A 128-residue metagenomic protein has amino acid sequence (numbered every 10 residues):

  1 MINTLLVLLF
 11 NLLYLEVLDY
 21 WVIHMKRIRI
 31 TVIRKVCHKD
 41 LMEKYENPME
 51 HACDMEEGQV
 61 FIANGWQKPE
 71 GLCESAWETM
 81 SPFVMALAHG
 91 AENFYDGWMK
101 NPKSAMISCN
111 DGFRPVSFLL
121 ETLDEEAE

Functional and structural regions predicted by a protein language model:
M1-V7: Extreme N-terminal basic, low-complexity initiation segments that serve as generic localization/processing leaders
L12-L18: Short hydrophobic targeting helices and cationic amphipathic motifs that mediate membrane/organellar targeting
R27-K35: A short beta-strand micro-motif
C37-E43: Short N-terminal binding/cap micro-motifs at the start of the first secondary-structure element
K44-K68: Short, flexible N-terminal segments of the mature chain
K68-E78: Short, Lys/Arg- and Gly-enriched loop/turn segments at beta-strand edges
V84-E128: Short, compact, well-ordered microdomains
